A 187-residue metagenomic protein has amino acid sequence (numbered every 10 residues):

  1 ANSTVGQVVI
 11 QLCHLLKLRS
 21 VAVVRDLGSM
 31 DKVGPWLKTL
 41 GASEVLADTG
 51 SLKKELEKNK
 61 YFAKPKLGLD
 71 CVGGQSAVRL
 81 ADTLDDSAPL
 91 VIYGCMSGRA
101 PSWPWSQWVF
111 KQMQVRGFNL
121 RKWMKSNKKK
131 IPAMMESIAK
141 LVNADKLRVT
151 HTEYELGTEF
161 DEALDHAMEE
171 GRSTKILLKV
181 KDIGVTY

Functional and structural regions predicted by a protein language model:
A1-G50: Mid-domain Rossmann-like dinucleotide-binding core that forms the NAD(H)/NADP(H) cofactor-binding site
V9, I138, A163: Aromatic/hydrophobic pocket-lining residues that form π-stacking "cages" and hydrophobic walls in ligand
L16-L18, V33, Q75-K146, K179-Y187: Glycine-rich phosphate-binding loop and adjacent beta-alpha segment of Rossmann(oid) nucleotide-cofactor-binding
E44-V45, V115, E153, K175-L177: Conserved beta-strand scaffold positions in the cores of enzyme catalytic domains, especially in NTP/NDP-utilizing
G50-S51, G74: Flexible cofactor-recognition loop at the NAD(P)H-binding site of Rossmann-like short-chain dehydrogenase/reductase
S51-A63: Short amphipathic alpha-helix with an adjacent loop that forms part of the alpha/beta core around
F62, D145-T152, D161-Y187: C-terminal capping/lid region of NAD(P)-dependent oxidoreductase domains
K66-L69: N-terminal Rossmann-like NAD(P) cofactor-binding module of classical short-chain dehydrogenase/reductase
